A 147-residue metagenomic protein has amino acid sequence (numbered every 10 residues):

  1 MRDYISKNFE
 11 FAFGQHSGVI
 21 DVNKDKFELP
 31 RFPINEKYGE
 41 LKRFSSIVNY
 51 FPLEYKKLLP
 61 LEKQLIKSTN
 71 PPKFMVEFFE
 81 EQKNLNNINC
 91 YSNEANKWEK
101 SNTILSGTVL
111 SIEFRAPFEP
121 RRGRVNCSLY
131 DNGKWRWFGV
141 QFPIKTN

Functional and structural regions predicted by a protein language model:
R2-D3: Catalytic cores of alpha/beta
F9-G18: Acidic, His- and aromatic-enriched active-site or binding-groove loops in soluble protein domains that engage sugars
G18, V22-K26, R31-N147: Terminal accessory/targeting
